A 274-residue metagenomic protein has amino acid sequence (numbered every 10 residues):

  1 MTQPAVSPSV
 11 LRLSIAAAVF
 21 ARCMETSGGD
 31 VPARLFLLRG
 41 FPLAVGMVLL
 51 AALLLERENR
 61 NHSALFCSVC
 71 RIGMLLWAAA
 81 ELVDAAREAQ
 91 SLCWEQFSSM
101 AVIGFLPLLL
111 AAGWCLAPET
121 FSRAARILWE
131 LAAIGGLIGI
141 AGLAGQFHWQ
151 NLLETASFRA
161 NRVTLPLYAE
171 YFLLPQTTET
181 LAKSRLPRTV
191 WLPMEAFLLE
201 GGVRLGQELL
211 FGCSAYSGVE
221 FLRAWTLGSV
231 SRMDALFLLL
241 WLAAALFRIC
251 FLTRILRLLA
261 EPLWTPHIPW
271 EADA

Functional and structural regions predicted by a protein language model:
V6-T26, R39-L50, R71-D84, V102-L109 (+5 more regions): Hydrophobic, membrane-embedded alpha-helices of multi-pass small-molecule transporters
G28-V31, L54-R57, S91-W94, L106-L128 (+1 more regions): Membrane-water interface regions at transmembrane-helix termini and the short interhelical loops of multi-pass membrane
L55-S98, C115, W241-W264: Hydrophobic transmembrane alpha-helices that form the core helical bundles of multi-pass secondary transporters
L65-R71, A125-A133, W191: Cytoplasmic-side transmembrane-helix entry/capping segments in multi-pass membrane proteins
C70, E88-Q90, A196, E208-A215: Alpha-helical transmembrane segments and membrane-interface helix-loop junctions in multi-pass membrane proteins
L131-A141: Hydrophobic alpha-helical transmembrane segments
P187-L198, R257-D273: Cytoplasmic juxtamembrane regions at transmembrane-helix boundaries
L209-D234: Membrane-interface interhelical connector segments
